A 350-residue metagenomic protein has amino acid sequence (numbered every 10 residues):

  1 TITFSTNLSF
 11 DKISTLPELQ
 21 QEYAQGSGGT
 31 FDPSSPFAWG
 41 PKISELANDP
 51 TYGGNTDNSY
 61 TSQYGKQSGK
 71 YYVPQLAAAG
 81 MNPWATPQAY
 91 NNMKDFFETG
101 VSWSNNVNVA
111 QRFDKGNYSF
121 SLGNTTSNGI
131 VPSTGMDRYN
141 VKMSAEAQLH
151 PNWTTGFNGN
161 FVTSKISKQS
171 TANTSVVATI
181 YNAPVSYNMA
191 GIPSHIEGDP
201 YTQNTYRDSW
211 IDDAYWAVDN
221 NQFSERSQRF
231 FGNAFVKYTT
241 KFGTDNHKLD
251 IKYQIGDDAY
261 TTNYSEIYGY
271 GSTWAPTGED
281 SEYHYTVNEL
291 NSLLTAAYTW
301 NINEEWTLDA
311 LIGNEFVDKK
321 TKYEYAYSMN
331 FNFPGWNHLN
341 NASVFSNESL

Functional and structural regions predicted by a protein language model:
T1-P132, Q169-N173, A217-S224, G232-T239 (+1 more regions): Residues embedded in well-ordered regular secondary structure
I2-F4, Y118-F120, T155-F157, L249-Y253 (+1 more regions): Transmembrane beta-strands of outer-membrane beta-barrel proteins
S5-N7, N160, G256, T299 (+1 more regions): Structured loops at beta-to-helix junctions and adjacent beta-edge loops in soluble globular domains
I13-Q20, P132-T134, G156-N158, V162-A183 (+3 more regions): Outer-membrane beta-barrel and related beta-rich outer-membrane complex signature in Gram-negative bacteria
Y23-A38, Y64-P87, S175-W216, E266-D280 (+1 more regions): Surface-exposed loop/turn segments flanking beta-strands in extracellular/periplasmic regions
A78-A110, D114, G269, T273-L350: Outer-membrane beta-barrel transmembrane domain signature of Gram-negative proteins, especially the mid-to-C-terminal
E98-D114, G123, D212-Y264, E282-I302 (+3 more regions): Outer-membrane beta-barrel transmembrane strands
I130-K168, S272-W300: Extended hydrophobic/aromatic segments used for targeting, binding, or gating
